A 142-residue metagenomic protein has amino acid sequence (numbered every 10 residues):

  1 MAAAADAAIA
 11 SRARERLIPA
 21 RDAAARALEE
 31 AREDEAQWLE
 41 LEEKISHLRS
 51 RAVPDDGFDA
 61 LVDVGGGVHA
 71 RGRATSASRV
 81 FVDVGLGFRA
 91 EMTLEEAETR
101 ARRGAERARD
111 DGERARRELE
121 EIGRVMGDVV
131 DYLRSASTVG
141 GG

Functional and structural regions predicted by a protein language model:
M1-G142: Intrinsically disordered, low-complexity regulatory regions in eukaryotic proteins
